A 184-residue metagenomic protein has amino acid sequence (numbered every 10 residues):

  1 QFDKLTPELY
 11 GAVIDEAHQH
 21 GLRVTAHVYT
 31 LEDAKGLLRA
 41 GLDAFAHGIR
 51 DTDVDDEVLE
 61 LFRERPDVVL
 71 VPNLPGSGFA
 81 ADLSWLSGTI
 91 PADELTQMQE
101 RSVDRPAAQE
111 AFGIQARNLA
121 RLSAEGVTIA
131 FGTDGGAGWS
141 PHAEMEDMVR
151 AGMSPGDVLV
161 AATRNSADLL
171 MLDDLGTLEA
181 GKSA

Functional and structural regions predicted by a protein language model:
Q1-F112, G136, D168-L170: Active-site core of metal-dependent hydrolases
V103-A184: His/Asp/Glu-enriched, well-ordered alpha-helical/loop segment that forms or immediately abuts the divalent-metal
